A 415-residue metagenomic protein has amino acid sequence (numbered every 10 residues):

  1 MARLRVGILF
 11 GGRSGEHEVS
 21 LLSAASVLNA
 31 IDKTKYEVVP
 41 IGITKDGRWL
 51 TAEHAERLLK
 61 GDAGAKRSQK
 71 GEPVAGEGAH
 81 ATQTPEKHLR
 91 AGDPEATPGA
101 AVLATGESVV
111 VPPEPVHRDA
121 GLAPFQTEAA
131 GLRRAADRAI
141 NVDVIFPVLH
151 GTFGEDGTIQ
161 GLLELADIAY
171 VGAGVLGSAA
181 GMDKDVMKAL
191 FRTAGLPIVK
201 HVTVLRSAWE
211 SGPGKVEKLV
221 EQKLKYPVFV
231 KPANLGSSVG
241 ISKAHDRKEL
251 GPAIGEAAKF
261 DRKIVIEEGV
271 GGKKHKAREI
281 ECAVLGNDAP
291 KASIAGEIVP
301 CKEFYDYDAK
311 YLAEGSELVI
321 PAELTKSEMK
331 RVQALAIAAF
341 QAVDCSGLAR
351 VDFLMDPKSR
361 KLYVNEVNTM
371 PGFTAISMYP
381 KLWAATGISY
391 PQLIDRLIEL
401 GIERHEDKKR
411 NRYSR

Functional and structural regions predicted by a protein language model:
A2-L9, S14-G15, L21-L22, A75-T82 (+3 more regions): Active-site nucleotide/adenylate-binding loops and adjacent lid/helix of ATP-dependent enzymes
A2-R3, E16-A25, K33, I41-L205: Conserved N-proximal alpha/beta basic substrate-recognition cap immediately N-terminal to, or forming the N-lobe
A2-R5, L9-S14, K33, G195 (+2 more regions): ATP-dependent carboxylate activation and anion-phosphoryl transfer catalytic cores that bind Mg-ATP to form
V27-Y36, D261-R262, D344: Short arginine-rich
V38, A169-Y170, I198, V228 (+2 more regions): Hydrophobic beta-strand scaffold residues
S242-A334, P357, K361-Y363: Phosphate-binding site of ATP-dependent enzymes
